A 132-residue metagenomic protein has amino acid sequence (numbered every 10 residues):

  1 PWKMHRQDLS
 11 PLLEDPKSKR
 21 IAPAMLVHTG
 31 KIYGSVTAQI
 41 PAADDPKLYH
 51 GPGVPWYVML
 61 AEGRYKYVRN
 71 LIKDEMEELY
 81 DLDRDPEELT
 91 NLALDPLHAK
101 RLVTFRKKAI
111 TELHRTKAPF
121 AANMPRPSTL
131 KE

Functional and structural regions predicted by a protein language model:
P1-E78, K131-E132: C-terminal cap/loop subdomain of S1 sulfatases and analogous C-terminal strand-loop tails that border
S18, I72, L92-E132: Long, internal low-complexity/basic segments
D85: Intrinsically disordered, low-complexity polar regions and short flexible loop motifs
